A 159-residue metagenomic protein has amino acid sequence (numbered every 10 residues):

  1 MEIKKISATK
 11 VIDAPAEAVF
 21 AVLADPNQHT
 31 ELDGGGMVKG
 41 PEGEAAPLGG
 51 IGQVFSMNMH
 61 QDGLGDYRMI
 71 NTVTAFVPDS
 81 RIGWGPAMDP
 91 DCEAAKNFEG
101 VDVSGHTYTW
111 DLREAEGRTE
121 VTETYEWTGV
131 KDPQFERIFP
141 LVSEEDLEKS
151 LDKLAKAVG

Functional and structural regions predicted by a protein language model:
M1-I51: Hydrophobic ligand-binding cavity/cleft-lining segments
I3-V11, E17, V54, R68 (+3 more regions): Intrinsic-disorder/low-complexity, polar/charged segments enriched in Ser/Thr/Lys/Arg/Asp/Glu/Gln
I12-A14, G63, P90-C92, W127-G129: Beta-strand elements of well-folded, non-transmembrane domains
A18-L23, H29, F55, V73 (+3 more regions): Hydrophobic pocket/interface hotspot
E31, Q61-R118, K156-A157: Hydrophobic-ligand binding "helix-grip"
I51-G65: Short, charged, low-hydrophobicity "junction" segments
S56-N58, G85-D91, T124-T128: Generic short beta-strand segments
E99-S104, E120-G159: A conserved amphipathic terminal alpha-helix motif
